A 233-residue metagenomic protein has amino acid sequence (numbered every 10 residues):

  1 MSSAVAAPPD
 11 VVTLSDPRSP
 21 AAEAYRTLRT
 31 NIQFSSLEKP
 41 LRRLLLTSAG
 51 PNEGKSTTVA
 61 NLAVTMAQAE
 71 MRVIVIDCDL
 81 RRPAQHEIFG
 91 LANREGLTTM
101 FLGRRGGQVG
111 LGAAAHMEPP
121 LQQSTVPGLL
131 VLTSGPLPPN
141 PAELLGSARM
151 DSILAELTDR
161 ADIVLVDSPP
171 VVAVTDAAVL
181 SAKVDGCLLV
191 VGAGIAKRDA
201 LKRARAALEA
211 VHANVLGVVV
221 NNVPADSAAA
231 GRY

Functional and structural regions predicted by a protein language model:
M1-T27, N31-I32, D199-Y233: C-terminal lobe/tail of nucleotide-utilizing enzymes
L14, M66-V131, L154: Phosphate-binding loop that captures ATP/GTP phosphates
S15-R18, R94-L111, P136-G146, V190-A196: Flexible beta-alpha connector loops of hexameric P-loop NTPases
R18-E87, L157: Walker A/P-loop phosphate-binding motif and the immediately C-terminal alpha-helix
L45-T47, T133-S134, V166-D167, L189-A193 (+1 more regions): Conserved beta-strand segments of the P-loop GTPase G domain that flank and frequently precede/overlap
L80-R82, G106, P136-P139, P170-V172 (+2 more regions): Conserved nucleotide-binding/hydrolysis micro-motifs of P-loop NTPases
L121-Q123, T133-V174: Phosphate-binding/switch loop-helix module in NTP-utilizing enzymes
D159-D162, A173-I195: Inter-motif core of Ras-like GTPase G domains
